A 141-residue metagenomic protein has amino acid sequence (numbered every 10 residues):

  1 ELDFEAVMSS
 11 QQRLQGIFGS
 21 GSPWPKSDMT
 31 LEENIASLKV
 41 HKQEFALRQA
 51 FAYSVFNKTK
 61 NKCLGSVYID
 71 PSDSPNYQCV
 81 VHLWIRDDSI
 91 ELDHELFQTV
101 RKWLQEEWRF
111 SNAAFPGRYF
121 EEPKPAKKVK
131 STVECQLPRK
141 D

Functional and structural regions predicted by a protein language model:
E1-D88, T99, W103, E107-D141: GNAT-family acyltransferases
D93: Phosphate/ribose-recognition catalytic cores of enzymes acting on nucleotide-derived substrates
L96: ATP-dependent phospho-/nucleotidyl transfer catalytic cores
